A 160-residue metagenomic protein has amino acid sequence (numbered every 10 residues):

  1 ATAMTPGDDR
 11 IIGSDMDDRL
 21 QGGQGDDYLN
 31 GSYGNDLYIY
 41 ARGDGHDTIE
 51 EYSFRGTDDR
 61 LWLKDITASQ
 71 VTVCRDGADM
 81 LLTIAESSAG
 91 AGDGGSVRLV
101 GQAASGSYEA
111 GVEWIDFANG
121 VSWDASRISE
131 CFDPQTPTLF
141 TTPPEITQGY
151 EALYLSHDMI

Functional and structural regions predicted by a protein language model:
A1, L81-I160: Low-complexity acidic/polar repeat-biased segments
T2-D76, E86-G111: Acidic, glycine-rich calcium-binding repeat modules characteristic of RTX/beta-roll and related beta-solenoid repeat
